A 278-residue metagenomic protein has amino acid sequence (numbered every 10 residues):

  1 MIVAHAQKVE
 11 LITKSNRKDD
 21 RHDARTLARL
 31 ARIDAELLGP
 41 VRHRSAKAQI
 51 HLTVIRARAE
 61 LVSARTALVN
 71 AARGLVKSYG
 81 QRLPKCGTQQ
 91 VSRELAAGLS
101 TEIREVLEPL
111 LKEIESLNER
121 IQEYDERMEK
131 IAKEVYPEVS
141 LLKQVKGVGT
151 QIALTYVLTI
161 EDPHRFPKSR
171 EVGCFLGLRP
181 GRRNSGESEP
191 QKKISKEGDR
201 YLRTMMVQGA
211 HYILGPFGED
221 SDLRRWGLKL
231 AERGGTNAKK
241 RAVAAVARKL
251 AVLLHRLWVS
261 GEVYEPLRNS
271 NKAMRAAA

Functional and structural regions predicted by a protein language model:
M1-A278: A detector of single, family-specific signature residues that are central to catalytic or substrate-handling motifs
